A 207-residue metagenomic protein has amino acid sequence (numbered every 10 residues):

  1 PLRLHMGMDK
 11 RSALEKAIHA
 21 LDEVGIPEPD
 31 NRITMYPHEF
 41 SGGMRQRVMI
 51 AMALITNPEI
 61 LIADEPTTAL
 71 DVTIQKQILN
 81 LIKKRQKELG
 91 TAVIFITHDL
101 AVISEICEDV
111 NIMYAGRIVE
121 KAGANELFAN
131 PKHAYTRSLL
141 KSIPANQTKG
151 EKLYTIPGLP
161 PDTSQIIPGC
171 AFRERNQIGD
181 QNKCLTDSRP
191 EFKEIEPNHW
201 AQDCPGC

Functional and structural regions predicted by a protein language model:
P1-H5, M113, R173, G179: ABC-type ATPase nucleotide-binding domain
P1-S12, D22-E23, A122: ABC-type ATPase nucleotide-binding domains, specifically the catalytic core motifs of the NBD
S12-V24, L139-S142: ABC nucleotide-binding domain "signature" region
P27-D30, G123-C207: Short catalytic/signature loops enriched in Gly
M35-F40, M44: Conserved ABC ATPase signature
I55-E59: A short, proline-enriched helix->beta-strand linker immediately N-terminal to the Walker B motif in ABC-type P-loop
I62-P66, L70-E151: P-loop NTP-binding/switch modules centered on Walker-like glycine-rich loops
